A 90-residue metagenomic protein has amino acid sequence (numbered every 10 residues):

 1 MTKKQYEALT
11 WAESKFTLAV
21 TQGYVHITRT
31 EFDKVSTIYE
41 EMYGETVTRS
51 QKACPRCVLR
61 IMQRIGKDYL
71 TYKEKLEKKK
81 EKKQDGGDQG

Functional and structural regions predicted by a protein language model:
M1-G23: Short terminal alpha-helical segments
T2, L9, T28, G66 (+1 more regions): Contiguous, function-dense segments enriched for cysteine-driven chemistry and partner/ligand-binding capacity
T2, Y39, L59, G87-D88: Aromatic-residue detector
L18-Y69: Acidic, low-complexity, intrinsically disordered interaction modules
D68-L76: Long, highly charged low-complexity segments enriched in Glu/Asp and Lys/Arg with interspersed Ser/Thr
K80-G90: Short acidic DE-rich linear segments
